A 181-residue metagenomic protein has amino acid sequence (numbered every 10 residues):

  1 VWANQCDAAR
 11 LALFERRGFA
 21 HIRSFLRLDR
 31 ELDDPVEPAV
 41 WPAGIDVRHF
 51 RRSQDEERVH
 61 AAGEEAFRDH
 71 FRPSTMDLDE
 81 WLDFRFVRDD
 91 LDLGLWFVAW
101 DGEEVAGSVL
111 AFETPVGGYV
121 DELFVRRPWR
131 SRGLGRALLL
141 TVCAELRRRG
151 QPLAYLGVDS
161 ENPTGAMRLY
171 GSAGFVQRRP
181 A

Functional and structural regions predicted by a protein language model:
V1-I45, P180-A181: Acyl-donor-binding surface of acyltransferase catalytic domains
V1-R10, R127, L156-A166: Conserved beta-strand-loop-alpha-helix junction that forms the acyl-donor binding cleft
R16, E122-V125, S131-R148, M167-S172: Conserved acetyl-CoA-binding loop-helix of GNAT-fold acetyltransferases
A20, P152, V176: Short acidic/polar active-site loop segments enriched in Thr and Asp
R23-S24, G107, G135, R179: A structural microfeature
D46-A61, R72: A short beta-loop-alpha structural element at the N-terminal edge of CoA-dependent acyl/N-acetyltransferase catalytic
H70-V125: A conserved beta-strand-loop-helix scaffold within acyl/acetyltransferase catalytic domains
E113-V120, R130, R149-L153: A conserved beta-turn-beta hairpin within the catalytic core of GNAT-like acetyltransferases that forms part
